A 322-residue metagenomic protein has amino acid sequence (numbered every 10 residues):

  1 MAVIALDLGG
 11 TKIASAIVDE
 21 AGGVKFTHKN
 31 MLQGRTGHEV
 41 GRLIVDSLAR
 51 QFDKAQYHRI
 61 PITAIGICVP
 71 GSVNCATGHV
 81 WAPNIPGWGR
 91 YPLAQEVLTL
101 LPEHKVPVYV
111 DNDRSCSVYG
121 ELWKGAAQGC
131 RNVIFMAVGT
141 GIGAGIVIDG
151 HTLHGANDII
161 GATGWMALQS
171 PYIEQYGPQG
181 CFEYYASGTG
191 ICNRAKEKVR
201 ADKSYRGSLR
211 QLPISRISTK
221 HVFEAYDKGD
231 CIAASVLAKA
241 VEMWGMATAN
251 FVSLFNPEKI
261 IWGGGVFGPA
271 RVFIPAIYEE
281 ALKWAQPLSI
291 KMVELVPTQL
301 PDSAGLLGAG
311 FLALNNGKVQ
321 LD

Functional and structural regions predicted by a protein language model:
M1-I4, T11, V18-K25: N-terminal, positively charged, Ser/Thr/Ala/Gly-biased leader segments that form transit/presequence-like amphipathic
V3-D7, I62-G66, Y109, V133-A137 (+2 more regions): Short glycine-aspartate micro-motif
A16-V18, K25-T27, G34-G37, L100-P102 (+2 more regions): Glycine/GP-enriched mid-protein hinge/lid loop-to-helix segment characteristic of carbohydrate kinases
V18, Y109-L122, G268-D322: Glycine-rich phosphate-binding/hydrolytic loop that grips phosphoryl groups
L32, H38-V45, Y57-I65, G71-I134 (+1 more regions): Glycine-rich phosphate-binding loop and adjoining helix at the ATP-binding site of ATP-dependent phosphoryl-transfer
I65-G71, I261-P269, T298: Glycine-rich beta-strand-to-loop/alpha-helix junction loops that act as flexible
T248, V252-I261: Proline-aspartate-enriched helix->loop->beta-strand connector
